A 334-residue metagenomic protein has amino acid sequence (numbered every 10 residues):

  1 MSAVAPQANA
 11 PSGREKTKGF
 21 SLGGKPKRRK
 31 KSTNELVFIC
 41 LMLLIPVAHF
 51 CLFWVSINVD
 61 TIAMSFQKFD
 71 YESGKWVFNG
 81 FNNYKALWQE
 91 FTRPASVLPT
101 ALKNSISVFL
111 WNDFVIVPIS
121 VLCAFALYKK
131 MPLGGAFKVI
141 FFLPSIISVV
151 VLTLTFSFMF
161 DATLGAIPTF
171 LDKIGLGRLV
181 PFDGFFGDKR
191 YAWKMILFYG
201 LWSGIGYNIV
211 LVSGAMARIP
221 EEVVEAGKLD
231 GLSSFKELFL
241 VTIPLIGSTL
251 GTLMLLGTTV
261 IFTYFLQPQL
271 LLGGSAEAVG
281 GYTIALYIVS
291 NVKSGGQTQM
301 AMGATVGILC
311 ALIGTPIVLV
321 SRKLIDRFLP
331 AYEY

Functional and structural regions predicted by a protein language model:
M1-S32: Short, Lys/Arg-rich, polar N-terminal cytosolic tail immediately upstream of the first transmembrane signal-anchor
S32-Y334: A structural signal for multi-pass alpha-helical bundles of membrane permease subunits that mediate small-molecule
